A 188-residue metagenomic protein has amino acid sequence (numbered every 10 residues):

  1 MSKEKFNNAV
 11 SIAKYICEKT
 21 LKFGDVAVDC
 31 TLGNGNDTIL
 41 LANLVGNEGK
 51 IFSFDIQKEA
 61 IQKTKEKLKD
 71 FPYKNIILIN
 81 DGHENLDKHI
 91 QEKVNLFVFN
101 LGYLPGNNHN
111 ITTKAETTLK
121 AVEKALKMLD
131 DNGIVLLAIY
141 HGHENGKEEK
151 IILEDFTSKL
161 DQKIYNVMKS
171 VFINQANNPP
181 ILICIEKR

Functional and structural regions predicted by a protein language model:
M1-D25, I39, N43: S-adenosyl-L-methionine
K22, K88-F97, K114: A short acidic, Gly/Pro-enriched loop at the edge of an enzyme's catalytic core that lines a small-molecule cofactor
F23-G33: Conserved class I S-adenosyl-L-methionine
T31, N132-I139: Conserved beta-strand signature within the Rossmann-like core of class I S-adenosyl-L-methionine
N34-E48: Conserved SAM-binding loop of SAM-dependent methyltransferases across substrates and taxa, primarily the Class I
K50-D55: Conserved SAM-binding motif I beta-strand of class I
I61-E92: S-adenosyl-L-methionine
E149-R188: Class I S-adenosyl-L-methionine
